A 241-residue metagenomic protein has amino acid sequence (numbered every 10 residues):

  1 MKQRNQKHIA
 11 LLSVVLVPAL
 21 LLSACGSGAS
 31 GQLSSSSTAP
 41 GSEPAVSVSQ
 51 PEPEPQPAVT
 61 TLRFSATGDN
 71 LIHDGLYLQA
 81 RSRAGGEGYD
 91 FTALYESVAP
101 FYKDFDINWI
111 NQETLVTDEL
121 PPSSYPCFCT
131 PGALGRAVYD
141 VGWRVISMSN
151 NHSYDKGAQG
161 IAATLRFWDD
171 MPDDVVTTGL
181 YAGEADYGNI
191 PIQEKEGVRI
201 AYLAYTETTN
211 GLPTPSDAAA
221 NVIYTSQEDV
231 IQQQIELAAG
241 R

Functional and structural regions predicted by a protein language model:
M1-Q3, G31-Q32: Short intrinsically disordered, low-complexity coil segments enriched in acidic
K2-V14: Bacterial N-terminal signal peptides that target proteins for export
L21-A24: C-terminal motif of bacterial Sec signal peptides marking the signal peptidase cleavage site
G26-L33, P40-R241: Acidic, metal/ion-coordinating pockets
